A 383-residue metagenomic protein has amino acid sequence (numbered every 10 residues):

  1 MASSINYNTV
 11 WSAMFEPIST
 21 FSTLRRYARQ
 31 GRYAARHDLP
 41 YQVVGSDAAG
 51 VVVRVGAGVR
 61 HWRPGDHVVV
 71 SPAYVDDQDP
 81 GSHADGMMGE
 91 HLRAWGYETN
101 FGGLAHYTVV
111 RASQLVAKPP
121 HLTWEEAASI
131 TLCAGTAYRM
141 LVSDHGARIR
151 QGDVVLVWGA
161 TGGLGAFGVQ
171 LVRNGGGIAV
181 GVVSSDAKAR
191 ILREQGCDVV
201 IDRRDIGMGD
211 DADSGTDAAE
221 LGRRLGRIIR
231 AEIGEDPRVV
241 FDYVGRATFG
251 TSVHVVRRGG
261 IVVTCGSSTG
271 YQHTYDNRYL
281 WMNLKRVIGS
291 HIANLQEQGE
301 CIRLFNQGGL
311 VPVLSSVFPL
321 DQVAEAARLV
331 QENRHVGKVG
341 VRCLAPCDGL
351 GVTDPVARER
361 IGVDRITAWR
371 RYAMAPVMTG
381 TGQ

Functional and structural regions predicted by a protein language model:
M1-S3, I18-S82: Glycine-rich beta-strand-centered segment in the early N-terminal region that forms part of a ligand/cofactor-binding
H37, Y74-G159, I206-M208: NAD(P)H dinucleotide-binding glycine-rich loop of Rossmann-like/cofactor-binding domains, especially the beta1-alpha1
A134-G135, G159-A166, G245: Glycine-rich NAD(P) Rossmann-fold beta1-alpha1 loop
R150, V256-R257: Helix-to-beta-strand junctions that scaffold the AdoMet/dcAdoMet cofactor pocket in Class I SAM-dependent enzymes
V157, R173-A247: Adenosine-nucleotide cofactor-binding segment
G177, G260-I261: Glycine-centered, small-residue-biased loops immediately flanking beta-strands in adenine/cofactor-binding cores
G250, L295-Q383: C-terminal hydrophobic helical "lid"/dimerization subdomain of Rossmann-like NAD(P)H-dependent oxidoreductases
S267-M282: Rossmann-fold NAD(P)-binding glycine/threonine-rich loop
